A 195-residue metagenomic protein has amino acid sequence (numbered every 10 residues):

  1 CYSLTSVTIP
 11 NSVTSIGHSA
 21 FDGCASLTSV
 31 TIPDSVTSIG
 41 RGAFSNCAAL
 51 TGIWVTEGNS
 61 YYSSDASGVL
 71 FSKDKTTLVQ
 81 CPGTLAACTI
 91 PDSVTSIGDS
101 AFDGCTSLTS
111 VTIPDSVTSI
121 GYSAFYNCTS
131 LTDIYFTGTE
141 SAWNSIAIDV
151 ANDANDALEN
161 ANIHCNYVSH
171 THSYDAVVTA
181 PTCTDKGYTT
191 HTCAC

Functional and structural regions predicted by a protein language model:
C1-S15, A25-S38, C47-V69, T76-S96 (+4 more regions): Structural signature of tandem-repeat unit edges
H18, N46, Y126-N127, H164 (+2 more regions): Histidine (H) residue identity feature
F21, F102, H191-C193: Short beta-strand element of the conserved SAM-dependent methyltransferase core
G23, R41-G42, C193-C195: A generic structural signal for ordered secondary structure
L70-F71, H191: Short acidic-hydrophobic surface loop/beta-edge motif
N144-D156: Short, aromatic/basic amphipathic alpha-helical patches
N166-C195: Thrombospondin type-1
